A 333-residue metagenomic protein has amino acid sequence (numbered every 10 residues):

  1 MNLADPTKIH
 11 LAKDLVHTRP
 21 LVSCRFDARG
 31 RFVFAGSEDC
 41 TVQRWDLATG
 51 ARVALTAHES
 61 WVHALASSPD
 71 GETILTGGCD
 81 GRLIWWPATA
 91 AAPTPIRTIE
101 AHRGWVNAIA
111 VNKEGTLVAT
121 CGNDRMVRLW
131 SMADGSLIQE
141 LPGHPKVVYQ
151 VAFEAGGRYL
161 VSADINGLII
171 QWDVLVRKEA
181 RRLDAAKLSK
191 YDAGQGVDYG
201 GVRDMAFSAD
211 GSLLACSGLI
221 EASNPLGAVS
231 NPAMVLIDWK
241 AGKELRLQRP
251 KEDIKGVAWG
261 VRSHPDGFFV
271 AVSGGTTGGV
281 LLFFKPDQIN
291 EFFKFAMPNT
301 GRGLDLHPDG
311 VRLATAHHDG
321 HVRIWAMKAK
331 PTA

Functional and structural regions predicted by a protein language model:
M1-A333: WD40-repeat beta-propeller superdomains and closely related acidic/aromatic-rich repeat-like regions
